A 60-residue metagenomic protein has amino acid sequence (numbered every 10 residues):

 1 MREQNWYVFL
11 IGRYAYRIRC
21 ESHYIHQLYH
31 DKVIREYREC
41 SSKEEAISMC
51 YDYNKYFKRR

Functional and structural regions predicted by a protein language model:
R2-I34: Short aromatic-glycine-(Arg/Gly/Cys) micro-motifs in beta-strand/loop hairpins
H23-R60: A short, charged, amphipathic alpha-helix used as a generic interaction element across diverse proteins
